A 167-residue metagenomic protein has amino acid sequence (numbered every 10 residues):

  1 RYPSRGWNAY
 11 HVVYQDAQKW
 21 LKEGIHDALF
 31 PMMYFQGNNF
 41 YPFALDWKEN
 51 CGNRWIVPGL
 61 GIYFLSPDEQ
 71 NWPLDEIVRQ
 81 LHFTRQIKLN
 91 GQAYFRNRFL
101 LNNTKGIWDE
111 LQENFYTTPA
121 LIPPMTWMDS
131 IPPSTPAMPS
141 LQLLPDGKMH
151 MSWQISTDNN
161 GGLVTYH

Functional and structural regions predicted by a protein language model:
R1-Q15, K22-E23: Flexible internal linker/loop segments at domain or repeat junctions
R1-R5, N53-P58: Short beta-strand/loop segments at the ligand-binding rim of alpha/beta enzyme cores
A17-F40, R54-M128: Substrate-binding cleft of secreted/luminal carbohydrate-active enzymes
P42-L45: Amphipathic helical hotspot of TIR/SEFIR-family domains
G106-G162: Pro/Thr/Ser/Gly-rich low-complexity, intrinsically disordered linker/stalk tracts
T165-H167: Beta-strand signatures of extracellular beta-sandwich domains
